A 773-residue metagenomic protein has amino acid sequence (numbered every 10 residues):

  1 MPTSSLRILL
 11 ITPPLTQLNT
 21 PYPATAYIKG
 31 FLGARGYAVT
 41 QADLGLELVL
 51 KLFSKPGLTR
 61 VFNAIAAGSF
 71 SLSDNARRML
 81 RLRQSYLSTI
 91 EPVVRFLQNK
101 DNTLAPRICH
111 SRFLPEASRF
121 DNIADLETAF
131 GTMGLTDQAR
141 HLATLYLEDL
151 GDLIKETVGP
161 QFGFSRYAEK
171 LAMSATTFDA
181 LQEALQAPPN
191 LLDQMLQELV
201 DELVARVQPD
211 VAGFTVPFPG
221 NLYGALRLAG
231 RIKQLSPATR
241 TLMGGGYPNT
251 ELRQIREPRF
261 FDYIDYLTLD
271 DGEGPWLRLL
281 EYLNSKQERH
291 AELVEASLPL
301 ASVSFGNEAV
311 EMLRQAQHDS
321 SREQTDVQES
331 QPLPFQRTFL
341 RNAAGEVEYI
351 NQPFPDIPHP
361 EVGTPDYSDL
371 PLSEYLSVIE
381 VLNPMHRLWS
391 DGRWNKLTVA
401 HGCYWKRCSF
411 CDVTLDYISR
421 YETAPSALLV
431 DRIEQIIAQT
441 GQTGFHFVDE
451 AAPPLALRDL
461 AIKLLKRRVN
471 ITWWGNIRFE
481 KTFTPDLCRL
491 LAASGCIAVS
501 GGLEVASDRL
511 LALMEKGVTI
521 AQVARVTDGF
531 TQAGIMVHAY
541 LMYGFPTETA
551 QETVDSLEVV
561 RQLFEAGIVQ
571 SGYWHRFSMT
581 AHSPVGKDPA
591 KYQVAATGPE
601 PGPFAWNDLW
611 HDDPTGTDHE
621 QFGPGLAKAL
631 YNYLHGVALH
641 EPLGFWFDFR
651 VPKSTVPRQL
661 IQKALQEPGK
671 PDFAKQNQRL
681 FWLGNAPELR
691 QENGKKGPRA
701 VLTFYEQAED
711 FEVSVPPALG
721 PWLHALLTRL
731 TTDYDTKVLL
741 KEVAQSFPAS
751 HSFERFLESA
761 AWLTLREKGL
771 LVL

Functional and structural regions predicted by a protein language model:
P2, L181-A184, A344-K396, A708-S714 (+1 more regions): N-terminal [4Fe-4S]-dependent radical SAM core
P2-P13, G33-A34, L48-G163, V204 (+2 more regions): Radical SAM enzyme core and accessory elements
L6, L15-L18, P23-L58, G68 (+6 more regions): Glycine-rich beta-alpha loop elements in corrinoid/cobalamin-binding modules across cobalamin-dependent enzymes
L6-T16, P23-A24, L44-V49, F53 (+3 more regions): A structural motif corresponding to the C-terminal lobe/cap of the Radical SAM core domain
T16-N19, L48-V49, P219-Y223, N249-E251 (+10 more regions): Flexible loop/turn segments at secondary-structure boundaries
L191-M243, Y247-L252, R256-E257, Y263 (+6 more regions): Secondary-structure-rich domain cores
S368-M536: Radical SAM [4Fe-4S] cluster-binding motif and immediate context
